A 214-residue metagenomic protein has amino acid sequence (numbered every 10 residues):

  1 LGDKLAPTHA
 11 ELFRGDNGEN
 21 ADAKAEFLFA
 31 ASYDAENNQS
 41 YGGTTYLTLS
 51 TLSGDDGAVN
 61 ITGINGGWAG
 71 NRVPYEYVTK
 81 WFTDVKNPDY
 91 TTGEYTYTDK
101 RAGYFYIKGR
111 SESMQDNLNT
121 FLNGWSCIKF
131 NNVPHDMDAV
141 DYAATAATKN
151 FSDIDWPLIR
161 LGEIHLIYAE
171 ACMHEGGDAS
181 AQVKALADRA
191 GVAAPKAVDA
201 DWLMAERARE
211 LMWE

Functional and structural regions predicted by a protein language model:
L1-G2, L186: Alpha-helical solenoid scaffolds that mediate protein-protein interactions, centered on TPR/SEL1-like repeats but also
G2-H165, C172-H174: Elongated scaffold/linker segments in the mid-to-C-terminal portions of large proteins
E26, E163, E170, E206 (+2 more regions): Acidic-residue sensor for enzyme active/binding pockets
I167-Y168, Q182: Short, hydrophobic/aromatic alpha-helical segments in well-folded domains
M173-A181: Structural helix-adjacent loops and short alpha-helical linkers that scaffold large soluble proteins
Q182-E214: C-terminal structured "cap/appendage" subdomains that terminate the fold
